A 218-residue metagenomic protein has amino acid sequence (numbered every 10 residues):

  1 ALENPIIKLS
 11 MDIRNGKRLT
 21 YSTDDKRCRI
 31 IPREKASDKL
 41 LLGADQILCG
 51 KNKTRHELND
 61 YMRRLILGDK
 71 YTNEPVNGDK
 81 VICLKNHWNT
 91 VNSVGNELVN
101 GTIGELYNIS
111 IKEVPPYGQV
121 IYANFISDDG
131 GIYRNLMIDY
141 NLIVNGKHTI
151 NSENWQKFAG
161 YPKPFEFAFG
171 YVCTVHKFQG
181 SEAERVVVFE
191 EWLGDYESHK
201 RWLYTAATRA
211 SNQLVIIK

Functional and structural regions predicted by a protein language model:
A1-E3, D25-K26, D38-L42, D60 (+2 more regions): Proteins with a high burden of low-complexity, intrinsically disordered sequence enriched in S/T/G/P/A and R, requiring
A1-E34: Conserved coupling/interface region of RecA-like P-loop/ASCE motor cores
E3-K8, R33-L40, E57, S93 (+1 more regions): Short, solvent-exposed polar/charged micro-motifs at secondary-structure junctions
M11, L41-L42, A207: Alpha-helix boundary recognition
R18, R27-G43, I47-H56: Interdomain hinge/linker elements that couple catalytic modules in large macromolecular machines
Q46-K218: Core RecA-like ATPase module of SF1/SF2 helicases and allied nucleic-acid translocases
